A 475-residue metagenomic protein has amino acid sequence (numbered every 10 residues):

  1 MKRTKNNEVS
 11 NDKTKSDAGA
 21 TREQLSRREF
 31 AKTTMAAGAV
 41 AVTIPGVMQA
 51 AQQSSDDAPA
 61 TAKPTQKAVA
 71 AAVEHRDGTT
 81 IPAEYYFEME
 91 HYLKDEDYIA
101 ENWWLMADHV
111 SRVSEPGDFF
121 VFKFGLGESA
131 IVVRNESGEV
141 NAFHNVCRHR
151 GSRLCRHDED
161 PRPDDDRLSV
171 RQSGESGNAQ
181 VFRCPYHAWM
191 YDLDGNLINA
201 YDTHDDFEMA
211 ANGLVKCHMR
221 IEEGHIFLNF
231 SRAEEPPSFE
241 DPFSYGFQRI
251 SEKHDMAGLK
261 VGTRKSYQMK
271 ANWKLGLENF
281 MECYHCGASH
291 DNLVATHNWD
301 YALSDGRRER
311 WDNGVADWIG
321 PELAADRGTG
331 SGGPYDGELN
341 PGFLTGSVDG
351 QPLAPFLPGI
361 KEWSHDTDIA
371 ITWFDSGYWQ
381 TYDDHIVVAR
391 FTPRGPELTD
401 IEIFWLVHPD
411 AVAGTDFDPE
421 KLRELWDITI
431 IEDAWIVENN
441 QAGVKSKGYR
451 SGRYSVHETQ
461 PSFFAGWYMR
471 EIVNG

Functional and structural regions predicted by a protein language model:
M1-K13: N-terminal acidic, proline/glycine-rich, low-complexity intrinsically disordered segments
K13-G38: N-terminal secretory signal peptides and thylakoid transit peptides that target proteins across membranes
K32, A37, A41, P45 (+4 more regions): General N-terminal leader/first-domain-start detector
I44-D160, M219-R220: N-terminal pre-ligand scaffold of iron-sulfur
T61-E90, R162-V181, V215-E223, W318-F356: N-terminal short leaders/motifs
Y92, E96-M106, D192-T203, A354-F356: Short, basic/low-complexity N-terminal boundary segments at the transition from targeting/disordered tails
R112-R232, P236-Q248: Rieske [2Fe-2S] iron-sulfur-binding domain
E139, R220, H225-G475: C-terminal catalytic domain of Rieske-type non-heme iron oxygenases
